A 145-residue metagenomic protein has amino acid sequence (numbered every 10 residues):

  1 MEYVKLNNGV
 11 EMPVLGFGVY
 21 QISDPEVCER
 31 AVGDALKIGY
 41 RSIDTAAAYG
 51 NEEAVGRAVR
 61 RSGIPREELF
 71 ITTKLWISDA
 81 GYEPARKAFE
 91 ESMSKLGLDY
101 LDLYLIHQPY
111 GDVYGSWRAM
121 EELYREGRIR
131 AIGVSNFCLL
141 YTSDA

Functional and structural regions predicted by a protein language model:
M1-L69: N-terminal binding-site loop/beta-alpha segment at the start of enzyme catalytic domains that lines or forms
V14-G16, S42, E68-T72, Y100-L103 (+1 more regions): Structural preference for beta-strand elements that scaffold enzyme active sites
S23-D34, G81-K95: Short, acidic/polar
A46-A47, Y104-P109, R130-C138: Catalytic beta/alpha-barrel core
N51-A54, D112-G115, L139: Active-site-adjacent beta->alpha loops and helix N-cap segments on the catalytic face of soluble alpha/beta enzymes
R61-E68, L96-L98, L123-R128: Short helix-capping segments at alpha-helix termini
L96-D112: Active-site groove signature of glycoside hydrolases
Y141-A145: Conserved small/polar residues in nucleotide/adenosyl-binding loops
